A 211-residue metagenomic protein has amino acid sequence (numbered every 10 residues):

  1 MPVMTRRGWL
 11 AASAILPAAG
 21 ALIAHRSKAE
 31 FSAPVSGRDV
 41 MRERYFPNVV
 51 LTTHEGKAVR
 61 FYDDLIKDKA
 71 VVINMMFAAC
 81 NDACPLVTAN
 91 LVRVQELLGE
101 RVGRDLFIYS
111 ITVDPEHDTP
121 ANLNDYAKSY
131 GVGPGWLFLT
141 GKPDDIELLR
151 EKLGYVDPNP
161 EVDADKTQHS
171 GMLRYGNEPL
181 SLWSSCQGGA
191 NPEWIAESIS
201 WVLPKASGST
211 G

Functional and structural regions predicted by a protein language model:
P2-V3, G8-R26: N-terminal export signals
L22-N48: N-proximal helix/coil linker or "cap" segments that precede and/or mark the start of modular domains
V50-A70: A short beta-strand-turn-helix
L65-P85, L91: Short active-site neighborhood of thiol/selenol oxidoreductases, capturing the structured segment around
T88-I108: Conserved helix-turn-beta segment immediately C-terminal to the redox Cys motif in thioredoxin-like folds
D105-D118, G135-D144: Thiol-based oxidoreductase modules, predominantly thioredoxin-like and allied folds used for disulfide exchange
D125-S170: Short, internal strand/loop/helix patches that form the active-site neighborhood or redox-interaction surface
D163-G211: Thiol-/selenol-based redox modules, centered on thioredoxin-like and closely related oxidoreductase domains
